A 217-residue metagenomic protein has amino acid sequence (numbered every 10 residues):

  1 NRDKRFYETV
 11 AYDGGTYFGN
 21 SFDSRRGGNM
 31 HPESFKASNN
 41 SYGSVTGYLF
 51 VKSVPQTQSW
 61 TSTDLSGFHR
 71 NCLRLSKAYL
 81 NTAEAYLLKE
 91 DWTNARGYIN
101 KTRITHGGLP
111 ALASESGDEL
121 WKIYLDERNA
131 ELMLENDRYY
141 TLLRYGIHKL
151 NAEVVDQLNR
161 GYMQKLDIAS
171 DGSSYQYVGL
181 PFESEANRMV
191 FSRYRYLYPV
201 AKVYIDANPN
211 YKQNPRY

Functional and structural regions predicted by a protein language model:
N1-Y217: Acidic/polar-rich alpha-helix caps and helix-coil junctions
